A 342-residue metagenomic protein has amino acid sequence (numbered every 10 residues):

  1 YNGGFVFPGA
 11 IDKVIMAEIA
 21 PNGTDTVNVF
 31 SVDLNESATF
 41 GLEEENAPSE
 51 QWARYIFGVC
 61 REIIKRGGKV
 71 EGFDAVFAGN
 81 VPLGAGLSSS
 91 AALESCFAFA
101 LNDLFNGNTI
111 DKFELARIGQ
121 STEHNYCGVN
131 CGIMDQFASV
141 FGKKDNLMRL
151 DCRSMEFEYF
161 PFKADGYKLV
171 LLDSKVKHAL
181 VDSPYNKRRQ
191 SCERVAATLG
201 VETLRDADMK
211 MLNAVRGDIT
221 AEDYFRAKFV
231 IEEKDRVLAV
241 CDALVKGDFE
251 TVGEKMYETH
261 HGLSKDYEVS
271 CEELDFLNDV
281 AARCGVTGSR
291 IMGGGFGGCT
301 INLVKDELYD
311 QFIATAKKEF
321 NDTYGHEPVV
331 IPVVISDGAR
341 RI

Functional and structural regions predicted by a protein language model:
Y1-P8, F40-E43, S49-F162, A282-R283 (+2 more regions): Gly/Ser-rich oxyanion-binding loop with an adjacent helix/lid that shapes the negatively charged ligand pocket
P8, M16-Q51, N146-G288, L303-I342: C-terminal nucleotide
V14-M16, G72: Extracellular structured ligand-interaction cores
A75-F77, L172-S174, T300: A structural signal for short, well-ordered beta-strand segments
A92, C299-L303: FabD-like malonyl-/acyl-CoA
F296: Glycine-rich phosphate-binding loop
